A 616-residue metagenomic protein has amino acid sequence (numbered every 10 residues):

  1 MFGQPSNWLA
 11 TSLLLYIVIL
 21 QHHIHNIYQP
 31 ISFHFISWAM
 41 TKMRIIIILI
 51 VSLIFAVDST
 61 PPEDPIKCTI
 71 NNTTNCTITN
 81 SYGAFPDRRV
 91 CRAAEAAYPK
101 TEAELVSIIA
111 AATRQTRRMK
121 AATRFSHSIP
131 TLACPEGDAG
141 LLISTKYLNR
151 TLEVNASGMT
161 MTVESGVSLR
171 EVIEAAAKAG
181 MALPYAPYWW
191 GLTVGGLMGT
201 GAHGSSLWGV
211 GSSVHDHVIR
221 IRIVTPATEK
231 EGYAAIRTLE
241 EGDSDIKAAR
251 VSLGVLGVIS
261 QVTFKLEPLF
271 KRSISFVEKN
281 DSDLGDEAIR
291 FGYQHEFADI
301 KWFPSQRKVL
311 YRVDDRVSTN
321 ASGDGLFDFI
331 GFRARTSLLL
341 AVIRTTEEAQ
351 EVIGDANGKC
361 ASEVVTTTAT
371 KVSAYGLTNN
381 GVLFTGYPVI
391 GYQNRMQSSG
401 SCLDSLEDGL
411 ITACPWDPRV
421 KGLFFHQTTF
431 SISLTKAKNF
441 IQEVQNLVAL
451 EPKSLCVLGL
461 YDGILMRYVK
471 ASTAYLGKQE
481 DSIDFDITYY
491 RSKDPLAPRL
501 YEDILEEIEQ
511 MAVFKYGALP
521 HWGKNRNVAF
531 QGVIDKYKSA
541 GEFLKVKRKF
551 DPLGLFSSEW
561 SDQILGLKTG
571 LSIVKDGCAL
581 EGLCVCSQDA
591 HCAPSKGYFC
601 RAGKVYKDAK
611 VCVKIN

Functional and structural regions predicted by a protein language model:
G3, L14-Q21, I36-N616: Noncatalytic alpha-helical scaffold of FAD-dependent oxidoreductases
P5, H22, P30: Cationic, low-complexity basic patches in intrinsically disordered or flexible, solvent-exposed regions
N26-S32, I48: Low-complexity, disordered terminal segments
